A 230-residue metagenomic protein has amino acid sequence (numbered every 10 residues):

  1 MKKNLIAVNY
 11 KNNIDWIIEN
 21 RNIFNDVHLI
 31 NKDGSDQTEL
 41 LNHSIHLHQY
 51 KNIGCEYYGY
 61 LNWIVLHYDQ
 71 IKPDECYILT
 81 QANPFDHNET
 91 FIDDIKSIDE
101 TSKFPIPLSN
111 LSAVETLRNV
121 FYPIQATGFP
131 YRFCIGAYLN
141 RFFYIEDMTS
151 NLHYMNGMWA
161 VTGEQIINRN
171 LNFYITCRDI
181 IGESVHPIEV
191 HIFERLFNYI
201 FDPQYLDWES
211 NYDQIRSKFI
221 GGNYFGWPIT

Functional and structural regions predicted by a protein language model:
M1-T230: ER/Golgi luminal nucleotide-sugar-dependent glycosyltransferases, focusing on the catalytic module
